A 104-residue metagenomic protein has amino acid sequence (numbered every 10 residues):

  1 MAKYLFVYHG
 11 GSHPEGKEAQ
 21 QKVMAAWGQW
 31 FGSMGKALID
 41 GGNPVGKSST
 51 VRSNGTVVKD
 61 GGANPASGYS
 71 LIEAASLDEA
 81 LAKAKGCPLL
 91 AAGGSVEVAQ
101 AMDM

Functional and structural regions predicted by a protein language model:
M1-M104: Conserved, structured core segments of small domains
